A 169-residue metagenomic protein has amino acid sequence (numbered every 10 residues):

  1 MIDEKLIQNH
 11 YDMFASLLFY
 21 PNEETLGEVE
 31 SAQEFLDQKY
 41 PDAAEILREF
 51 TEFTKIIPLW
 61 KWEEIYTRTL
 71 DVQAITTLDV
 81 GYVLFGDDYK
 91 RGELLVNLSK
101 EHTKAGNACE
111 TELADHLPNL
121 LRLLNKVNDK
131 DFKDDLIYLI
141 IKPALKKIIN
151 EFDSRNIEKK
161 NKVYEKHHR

Functional and structural regions predicted by a protein language model:
M1-L117, L121-R169: Charged, alpha-helix-forming regions
